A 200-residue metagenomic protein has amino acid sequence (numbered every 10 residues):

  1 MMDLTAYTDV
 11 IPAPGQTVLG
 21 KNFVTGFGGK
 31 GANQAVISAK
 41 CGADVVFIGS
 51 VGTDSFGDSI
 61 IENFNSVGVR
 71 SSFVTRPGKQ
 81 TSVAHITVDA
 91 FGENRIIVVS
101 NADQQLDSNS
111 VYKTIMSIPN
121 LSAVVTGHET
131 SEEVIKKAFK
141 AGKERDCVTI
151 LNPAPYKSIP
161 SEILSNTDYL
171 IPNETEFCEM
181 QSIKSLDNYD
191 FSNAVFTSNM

Functional and structural regions predicted by a protein language model:
M1, N63-K79, I86-M200: Ribokinase/PfkB-type carbohydrate-kinase core domain
M1-S50, S55-S66: Glycine-rich phosphate/adenosyl-contacting loop at the front of the ribokinase-like
Q34, T81-A84: Residue-level marker for the onset of beta-strands and adjacent loop->beta junctions in well-ordered domains
C41, K79-S82: Short, basic and Ser/Thr-rich N-terminal targeting/leader segments
